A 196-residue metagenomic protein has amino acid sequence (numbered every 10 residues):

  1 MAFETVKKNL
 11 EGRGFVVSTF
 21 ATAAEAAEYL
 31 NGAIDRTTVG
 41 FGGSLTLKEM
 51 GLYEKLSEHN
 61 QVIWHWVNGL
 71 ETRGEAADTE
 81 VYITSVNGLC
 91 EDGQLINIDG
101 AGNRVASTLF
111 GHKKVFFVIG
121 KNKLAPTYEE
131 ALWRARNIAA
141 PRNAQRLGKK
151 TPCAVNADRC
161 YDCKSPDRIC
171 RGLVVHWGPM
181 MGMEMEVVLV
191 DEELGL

Functional and structural regions predicted by a protein language model:
A2-I83: N-terminal active-site beta-alpha-beta segment that forms phosphate/nucleotide-binding and substrate-recognition loops
T79-L196: Conserved phosphate- and dinucleotide-binding cores of soluble alpha/beta proteins, encompassing both enzyme active
